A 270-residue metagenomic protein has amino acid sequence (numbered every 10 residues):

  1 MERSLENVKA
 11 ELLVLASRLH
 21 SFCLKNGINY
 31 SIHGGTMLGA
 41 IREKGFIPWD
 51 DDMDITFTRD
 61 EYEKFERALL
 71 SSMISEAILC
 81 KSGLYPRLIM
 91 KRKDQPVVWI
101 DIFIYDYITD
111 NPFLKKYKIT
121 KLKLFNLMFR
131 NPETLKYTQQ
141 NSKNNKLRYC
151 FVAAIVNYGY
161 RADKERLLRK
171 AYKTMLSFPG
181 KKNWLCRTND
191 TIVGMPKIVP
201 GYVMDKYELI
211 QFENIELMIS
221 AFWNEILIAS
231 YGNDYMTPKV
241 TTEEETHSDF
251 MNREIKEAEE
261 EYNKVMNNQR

Functional and structural regions predicted by a protein language model:
M1-L24, L69-I119, L135-S142, Y149-Y231 (+1 more regions): Conserved catalytic core of two-metal-ion nucleotidyltransferases
H20-M53, F57, Y202: Active-site nucleotide-donor binding segment shared across nucleotidyl transfer reactions
R59-Y62: Helix N-cap motif at beta-to-alpha junctions
F125-E133: A short, surface-exposed interaction/processing loop segment used at functional sites
